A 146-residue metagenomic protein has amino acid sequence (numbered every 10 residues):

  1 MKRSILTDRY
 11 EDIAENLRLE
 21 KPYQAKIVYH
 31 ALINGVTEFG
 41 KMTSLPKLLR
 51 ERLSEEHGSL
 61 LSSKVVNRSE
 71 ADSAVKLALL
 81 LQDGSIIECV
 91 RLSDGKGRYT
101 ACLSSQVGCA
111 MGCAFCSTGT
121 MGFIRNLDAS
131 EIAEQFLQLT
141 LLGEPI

Functional and structural regions predicted by a protein language model:
M1-R98: Flexible, acidic/Gly-rich N-terminal and inter-domain linker regions that tether and position cofactor-handling modules
L92-I146: Conserved Radical SAM active-site core
